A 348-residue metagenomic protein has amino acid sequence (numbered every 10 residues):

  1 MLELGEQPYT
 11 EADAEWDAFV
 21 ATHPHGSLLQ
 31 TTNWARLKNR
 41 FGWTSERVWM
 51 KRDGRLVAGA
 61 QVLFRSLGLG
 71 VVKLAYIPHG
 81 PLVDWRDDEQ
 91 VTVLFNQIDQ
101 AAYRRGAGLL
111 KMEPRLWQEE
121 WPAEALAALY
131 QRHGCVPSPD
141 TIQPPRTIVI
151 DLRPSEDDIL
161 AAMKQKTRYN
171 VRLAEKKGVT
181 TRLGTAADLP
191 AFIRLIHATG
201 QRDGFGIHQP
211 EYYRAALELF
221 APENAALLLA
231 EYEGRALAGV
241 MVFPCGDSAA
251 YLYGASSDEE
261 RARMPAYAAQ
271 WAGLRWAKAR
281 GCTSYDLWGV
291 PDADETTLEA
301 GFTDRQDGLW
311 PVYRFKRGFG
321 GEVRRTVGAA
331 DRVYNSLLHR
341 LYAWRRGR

Functional and structural regions predicted by a protein language model:
L2-V71, P114-W121, Y130-A262: A conserved beta-strand-loop-helix scaffold within acyl/acetyltransferase catalytic domains
Y9-D13, H23, F64, Y130-D157 (+1 more regions): Active-site/acyl-donor-binding loops of N-acyltransferases
L74-Y76, L109, T147, S248 (+1 more regions): Structural preference for beta-strand elements that scaffold enzyme active sites
P78, K111-E113, L252, W288: A cross-family glycoside hydrolase active-site/sugar-binding cleft signature
P78-D87, R153-P154, G254-R263, P291: A short, internal acetyl-CoA/4′-phosphopantetheine-binding micro-motif in the GNAT/acyltransferase core
P81-H133: A gly/proline- and charged-residue-enriched helix-loop-helix capping module
T92-A101, R214-E218, P222-N335: Aromatic (often tryptophan-rich) hydrophobic motifs at membrane interfaces
